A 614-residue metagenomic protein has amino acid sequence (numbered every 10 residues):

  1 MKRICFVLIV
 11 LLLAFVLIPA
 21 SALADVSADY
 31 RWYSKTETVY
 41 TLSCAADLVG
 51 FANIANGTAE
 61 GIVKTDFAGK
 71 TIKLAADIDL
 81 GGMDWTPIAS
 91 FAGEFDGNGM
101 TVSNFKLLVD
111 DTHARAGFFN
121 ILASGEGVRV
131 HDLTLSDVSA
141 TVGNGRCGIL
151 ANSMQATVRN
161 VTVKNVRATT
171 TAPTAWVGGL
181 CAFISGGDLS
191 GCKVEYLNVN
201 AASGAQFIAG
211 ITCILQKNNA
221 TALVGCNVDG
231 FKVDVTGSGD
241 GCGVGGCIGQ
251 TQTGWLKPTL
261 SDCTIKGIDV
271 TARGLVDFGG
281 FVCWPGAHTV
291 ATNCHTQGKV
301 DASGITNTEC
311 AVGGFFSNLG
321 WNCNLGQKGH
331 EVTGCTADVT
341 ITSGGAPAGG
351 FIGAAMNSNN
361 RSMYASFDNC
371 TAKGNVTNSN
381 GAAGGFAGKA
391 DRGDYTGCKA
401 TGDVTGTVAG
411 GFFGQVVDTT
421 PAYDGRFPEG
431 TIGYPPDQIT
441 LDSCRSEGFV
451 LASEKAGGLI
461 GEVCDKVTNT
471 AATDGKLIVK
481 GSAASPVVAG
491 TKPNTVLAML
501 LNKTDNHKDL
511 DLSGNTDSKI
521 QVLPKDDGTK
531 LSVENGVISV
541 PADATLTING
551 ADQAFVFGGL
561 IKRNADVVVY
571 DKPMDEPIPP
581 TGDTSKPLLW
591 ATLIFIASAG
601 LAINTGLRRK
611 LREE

Functional and structural regions predicted by a protein language model:
M1-L12, R609-E613: Positively charged n-region of N-terminal signal peptides that target proteins for export
C5, T584-F595: Short, hydrophobic alpha-helical membrane anchors of single-pass surface/secreted proteins
V7, T58, L497, T584 (+1 more regions): A general, composition-driven signal for non-globular sequence regions
L8-P19, S598: Bacterial N-terminal signal peptides
L17-A28, P579-P587, G606-L611: Sec-dependent signal peptide cleavage junction
L23-P577: Surface-exposed repetitive/solenoidal architectures
A597-E614: C-terminal membrane-anchoring or membrane-association module
